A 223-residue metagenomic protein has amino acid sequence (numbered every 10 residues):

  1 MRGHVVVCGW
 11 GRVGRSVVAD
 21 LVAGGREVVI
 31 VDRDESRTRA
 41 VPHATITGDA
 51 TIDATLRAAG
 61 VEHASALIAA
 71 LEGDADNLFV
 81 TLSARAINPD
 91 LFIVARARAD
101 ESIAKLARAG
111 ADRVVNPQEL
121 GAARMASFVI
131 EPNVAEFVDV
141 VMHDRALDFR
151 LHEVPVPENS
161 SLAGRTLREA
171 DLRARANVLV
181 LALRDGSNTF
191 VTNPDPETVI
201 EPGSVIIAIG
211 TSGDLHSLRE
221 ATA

Functional and structural regions predicted by a protein language model:
M1-A223: Cytosolic regulatory regions of ion transport systems
